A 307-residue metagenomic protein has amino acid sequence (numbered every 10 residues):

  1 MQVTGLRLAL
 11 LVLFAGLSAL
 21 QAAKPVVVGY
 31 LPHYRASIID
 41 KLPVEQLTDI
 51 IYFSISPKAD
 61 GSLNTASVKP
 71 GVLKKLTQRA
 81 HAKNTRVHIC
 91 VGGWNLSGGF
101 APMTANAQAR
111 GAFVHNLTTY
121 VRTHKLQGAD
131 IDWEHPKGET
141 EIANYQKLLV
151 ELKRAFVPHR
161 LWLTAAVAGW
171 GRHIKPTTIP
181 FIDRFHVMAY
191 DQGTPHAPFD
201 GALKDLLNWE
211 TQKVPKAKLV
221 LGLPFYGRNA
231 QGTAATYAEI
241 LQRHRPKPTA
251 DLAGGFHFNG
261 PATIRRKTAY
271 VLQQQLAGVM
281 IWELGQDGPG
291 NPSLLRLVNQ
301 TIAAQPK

Functional and structural regions predicted by a protein language model:
V3-L11: Sec-dependent signal peptide recognition, specifically the positively charged N-region followed immediately by
L11-Q21: Hydrophobic h-region of N-terminal signal peptides that target proteins for export in Gram-negative bacteria
A23-V121, D200-K204, A303: Glycan-recognition patch characteristic of GH18 chitinases/ENGases and related GlcNAc/peptidoglycan-binding proteins
P25, K83-V87, K125-Q127, H159-L161 (+3 more regions): Short, well-ordered coil/turn segments that N-cap beta-strands
V28, A59-G71, H135-A253: Substrate-binding surface in catalytic domains of secreted glycosidases
Q46-T48, T178-F185, Q275-A277: Glycine-enriched alpha-helix->loop->beta-strand junction motifs that scaffold or abut catalytic
I50, I89, I131, F185 (+3 more regions): Conserved, mostly hydrophobic/aromatic
L223-L294, V298, I302: Substrate-binding cleft of secreted/luminal carbohydrate-active enzymes
